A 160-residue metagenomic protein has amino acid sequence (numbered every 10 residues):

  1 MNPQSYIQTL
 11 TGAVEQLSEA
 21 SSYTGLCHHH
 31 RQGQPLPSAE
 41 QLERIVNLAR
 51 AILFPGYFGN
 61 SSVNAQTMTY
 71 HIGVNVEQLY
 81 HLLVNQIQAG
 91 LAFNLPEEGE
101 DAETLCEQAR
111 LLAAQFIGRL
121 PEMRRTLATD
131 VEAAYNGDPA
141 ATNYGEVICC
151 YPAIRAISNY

Functional and structural regions predicted by a protein language model:
M1-N159: Terminal amphipathic alpha-helical/low-complexity segments used for targeting or macromolecular assembly
